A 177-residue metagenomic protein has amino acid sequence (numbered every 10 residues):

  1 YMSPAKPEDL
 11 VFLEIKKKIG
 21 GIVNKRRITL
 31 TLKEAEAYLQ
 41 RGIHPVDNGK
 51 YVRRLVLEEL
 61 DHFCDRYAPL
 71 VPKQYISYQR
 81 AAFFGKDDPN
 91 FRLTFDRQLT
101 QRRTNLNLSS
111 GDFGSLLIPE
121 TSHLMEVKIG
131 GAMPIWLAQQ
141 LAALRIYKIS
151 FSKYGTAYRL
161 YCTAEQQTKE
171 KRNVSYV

Functional and structural regions predicted by a protein language model:
Y1-V177: Phosphate-end processing signature that detects enzymes handling 5′-triphosphorylated RNA and polyphosphate
